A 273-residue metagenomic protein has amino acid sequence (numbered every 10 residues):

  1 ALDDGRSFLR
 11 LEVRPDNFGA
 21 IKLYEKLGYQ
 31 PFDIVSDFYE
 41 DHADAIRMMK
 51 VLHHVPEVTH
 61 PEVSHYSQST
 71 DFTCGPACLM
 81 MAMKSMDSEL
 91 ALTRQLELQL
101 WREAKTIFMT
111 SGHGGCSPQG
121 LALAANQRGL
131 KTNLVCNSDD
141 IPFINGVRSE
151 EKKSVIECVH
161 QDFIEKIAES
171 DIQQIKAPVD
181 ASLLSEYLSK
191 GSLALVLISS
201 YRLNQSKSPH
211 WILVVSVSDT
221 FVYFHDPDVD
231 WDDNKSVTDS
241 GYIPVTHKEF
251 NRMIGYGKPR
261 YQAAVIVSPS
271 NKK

Functional and structural regions predicted by a protein language model:
A1-F8: Conserved acyl-CoA
D4, K26-L27: Structural motif
S7, H42, S208: Exposed loop/turn and edge beta-strand positions of beta-sandwich/beta-sheet ligand-binding modules
L9, V13, T132, A194: Hydrophobic anchor at the start of a short beta-strand that flanks the dinucleotide cofactor-binding loop
R10, R14-I21, L27, D33 (+1 more regions): C-terminal "cap" of GNAT-fold acetyltransferases
L52-K153, Q161, A177-P178: Active-site-adjacent structural segments surrounding the nucleophilic cysteine of cysteine proteases and isopeptidases
H160-R202: Internal catalytic-core helix/loop-beta-alpha segment that presents or stabilizes conserved functional determinants
Y187-S189, L193-L195, S199-W211, V215-K273: Noncatalytic regulatory segments and standalone regulatory/sensor domains
